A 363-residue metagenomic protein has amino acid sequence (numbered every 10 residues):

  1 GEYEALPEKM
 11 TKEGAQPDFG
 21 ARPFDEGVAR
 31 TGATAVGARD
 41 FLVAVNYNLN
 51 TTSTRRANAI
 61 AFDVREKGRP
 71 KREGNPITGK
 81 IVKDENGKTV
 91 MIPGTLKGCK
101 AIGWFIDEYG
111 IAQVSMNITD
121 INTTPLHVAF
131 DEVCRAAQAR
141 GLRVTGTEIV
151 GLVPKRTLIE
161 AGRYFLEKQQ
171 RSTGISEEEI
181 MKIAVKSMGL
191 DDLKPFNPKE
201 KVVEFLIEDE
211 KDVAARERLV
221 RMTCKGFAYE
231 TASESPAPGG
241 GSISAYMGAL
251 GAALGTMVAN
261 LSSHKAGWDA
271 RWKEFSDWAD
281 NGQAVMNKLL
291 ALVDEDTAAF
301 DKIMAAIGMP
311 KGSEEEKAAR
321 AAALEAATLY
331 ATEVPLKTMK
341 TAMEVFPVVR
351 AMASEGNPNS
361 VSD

Functional and structural regions predicted by a protein language model:
G1, V64, V133, L254 (+6 more regions): Hydrophobic alpha-helical packing residues
G1-M222, G226, S233, A319 (+2 more regions): Long, contiguous binding/interaction regions
F41-V43, D296-D363: Amphipathic alpha-helical interface segments
V220, C224, A228, A232-I243 (+5 more regions): Disorder-to-helix initiation segments
T231-V258, N359-D363: Conserved phosphate/anionic-ligand binding catalytic regions in large, soluble enzymes, centered on
H264-P310: A structural-propensity feature for long, helix-poor, extended segments
